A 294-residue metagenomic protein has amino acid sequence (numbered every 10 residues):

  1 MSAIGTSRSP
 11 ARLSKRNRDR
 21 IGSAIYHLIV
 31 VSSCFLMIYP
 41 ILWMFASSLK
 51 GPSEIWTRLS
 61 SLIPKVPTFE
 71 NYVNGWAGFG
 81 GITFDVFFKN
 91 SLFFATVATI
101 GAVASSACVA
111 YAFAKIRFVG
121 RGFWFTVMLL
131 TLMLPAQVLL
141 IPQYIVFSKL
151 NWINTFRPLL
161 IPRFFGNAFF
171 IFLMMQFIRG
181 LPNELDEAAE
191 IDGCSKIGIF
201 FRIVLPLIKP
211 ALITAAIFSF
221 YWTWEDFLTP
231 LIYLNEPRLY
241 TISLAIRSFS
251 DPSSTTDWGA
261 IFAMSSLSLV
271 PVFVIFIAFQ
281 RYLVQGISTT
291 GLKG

Functional and structural regions predicted by a protein language model:
M1-R18: Short, Lys/Arg-rich, polar N-terminal cytosolic tail immediately upstream of the first transmembrane signal-anchor
I4-S7, G22-G294: A structural signal for multi-pass alpha-helical bundles of membrane permease subunits that mediate small-molecule
